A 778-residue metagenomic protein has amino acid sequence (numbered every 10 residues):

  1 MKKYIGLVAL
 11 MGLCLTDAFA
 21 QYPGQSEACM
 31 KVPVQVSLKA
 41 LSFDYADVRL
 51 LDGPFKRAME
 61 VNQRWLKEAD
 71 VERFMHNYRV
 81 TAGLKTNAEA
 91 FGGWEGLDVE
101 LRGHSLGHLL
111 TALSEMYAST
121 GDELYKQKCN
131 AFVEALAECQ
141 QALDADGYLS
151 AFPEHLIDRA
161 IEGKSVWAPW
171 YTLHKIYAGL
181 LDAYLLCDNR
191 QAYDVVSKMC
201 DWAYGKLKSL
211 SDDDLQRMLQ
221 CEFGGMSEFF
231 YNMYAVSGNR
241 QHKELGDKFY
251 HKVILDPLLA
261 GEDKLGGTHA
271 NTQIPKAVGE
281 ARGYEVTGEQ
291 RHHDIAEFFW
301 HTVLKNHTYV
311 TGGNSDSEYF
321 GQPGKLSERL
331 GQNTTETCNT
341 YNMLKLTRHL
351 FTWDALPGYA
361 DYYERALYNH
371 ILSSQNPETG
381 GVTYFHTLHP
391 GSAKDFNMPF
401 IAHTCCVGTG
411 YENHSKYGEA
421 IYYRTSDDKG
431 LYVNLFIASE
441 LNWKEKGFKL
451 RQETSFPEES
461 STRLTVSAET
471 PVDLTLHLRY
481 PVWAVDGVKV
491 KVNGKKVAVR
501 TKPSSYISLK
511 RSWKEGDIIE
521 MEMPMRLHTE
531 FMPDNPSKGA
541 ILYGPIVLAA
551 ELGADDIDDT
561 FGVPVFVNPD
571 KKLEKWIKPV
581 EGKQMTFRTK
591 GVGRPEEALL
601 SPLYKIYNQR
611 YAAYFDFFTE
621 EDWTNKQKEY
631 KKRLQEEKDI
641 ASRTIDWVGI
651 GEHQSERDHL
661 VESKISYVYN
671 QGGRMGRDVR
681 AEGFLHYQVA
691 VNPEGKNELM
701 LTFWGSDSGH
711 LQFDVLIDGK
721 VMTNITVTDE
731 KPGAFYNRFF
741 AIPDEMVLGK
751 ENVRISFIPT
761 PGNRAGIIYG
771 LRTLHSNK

Functional and structural regions predicted by a protein language model:
M1-P23: Bacterial Sec-dependent N-terminal signal peptides
Y22-E123, Q127, D158-L186, F223-Q241 (+5 more regions): Aromatic (Trp/Tyr) and acidic
P23-E27, A296, A360-N369, S374-S467 (+6 more regions): C-terminal beta-rich recognition modules with glycine/proline-rich loops and embedded aromatic residues
F152-W167, Y193, S197-R217: Asp-box/WD-like beta-propeller blade repeats and closely related beta-sheet repeat scaffolds
C200, G205-K208, D212-D213, R217-K252 (+1 more regions): Solenoidal tandem-repeat scaffolds enriched in leucines and small polar residues
V472-L476, D486-V488, N697, G709-F713: Short beta-strand/loop motifs in extracellular/secreted proteins, especially within beta-sandwich accessory domains
R479-V492, I717: Solvent-exposed beta-hairpin/edge-strand motifs
K496-G516, E522-P536, V668-K696, T702-N777: Beta-strand-rich ligand-recognition modules
